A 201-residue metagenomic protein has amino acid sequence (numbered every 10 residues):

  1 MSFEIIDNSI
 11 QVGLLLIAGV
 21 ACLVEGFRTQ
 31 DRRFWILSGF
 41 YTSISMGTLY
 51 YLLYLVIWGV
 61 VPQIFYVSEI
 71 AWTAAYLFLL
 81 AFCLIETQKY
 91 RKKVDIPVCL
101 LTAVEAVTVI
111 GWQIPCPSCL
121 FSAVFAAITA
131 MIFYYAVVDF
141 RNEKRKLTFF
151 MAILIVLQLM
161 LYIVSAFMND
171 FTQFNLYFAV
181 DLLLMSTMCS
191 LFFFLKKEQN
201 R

Functional and structural regions predicted by a protein language model:
M1-I17, I110-V124, Y177: Hydrophobic transmembrane alpha-helical segments in integral membrane proteins
I10-C22, F34-I57, E69-Y76, F149-N169 (+1 more regions): Hydrophobic alpha-helical transmembrane segments of multi-pass membrane proteins
A18-T29, Y51-C99, F133-V137, F192-Q199: Internal transmembrane alpha-helix with an interfacial aromatic "cap," most often the third helix
C22-G26, L84-T87, V107-P115, Y134-F140 (+1 more regions): Hydrophobic alpha-helical transmembrane segments
R28-S43, Y90-L100, N142-L154, R201: Membrane-interfacial loop-to-transmembrane alpha-helix junctions, especially the N-terminal start
G39-G47, W72-L84, V94-P115, V124-I132 (+1 more regions): Alpha-helical transmembrane segments of multi-pass integral membrane proteins
I57-I64, I110-L120, F167-F174: Membrane-interface helix caps and helix-loop-helix hairpins in membrane proteins
L80, F133-R201: C-terminal transmembrane-bundle signature of multipass membrane proteins, characterized by strong activation on
